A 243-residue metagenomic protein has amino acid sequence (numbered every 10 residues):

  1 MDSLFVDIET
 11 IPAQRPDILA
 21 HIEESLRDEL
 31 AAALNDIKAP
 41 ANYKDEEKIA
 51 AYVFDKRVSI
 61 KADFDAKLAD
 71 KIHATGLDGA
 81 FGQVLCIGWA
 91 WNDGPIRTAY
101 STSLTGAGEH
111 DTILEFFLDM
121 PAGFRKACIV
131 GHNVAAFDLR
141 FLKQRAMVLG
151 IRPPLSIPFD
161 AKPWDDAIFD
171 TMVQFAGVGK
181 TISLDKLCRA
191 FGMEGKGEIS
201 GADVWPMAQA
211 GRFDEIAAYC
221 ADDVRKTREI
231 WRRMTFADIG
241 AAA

Functional and structural regions predicted by a protein language model:
D2, F81-A107, G123-A243: Metal-dependent phosphoesterase core characteristic of DEDDh/y 3'-5' exonuclease domains
D2-Q144: Conserved non-catalytic scaffold segment of RNase H-like nuclease domains
